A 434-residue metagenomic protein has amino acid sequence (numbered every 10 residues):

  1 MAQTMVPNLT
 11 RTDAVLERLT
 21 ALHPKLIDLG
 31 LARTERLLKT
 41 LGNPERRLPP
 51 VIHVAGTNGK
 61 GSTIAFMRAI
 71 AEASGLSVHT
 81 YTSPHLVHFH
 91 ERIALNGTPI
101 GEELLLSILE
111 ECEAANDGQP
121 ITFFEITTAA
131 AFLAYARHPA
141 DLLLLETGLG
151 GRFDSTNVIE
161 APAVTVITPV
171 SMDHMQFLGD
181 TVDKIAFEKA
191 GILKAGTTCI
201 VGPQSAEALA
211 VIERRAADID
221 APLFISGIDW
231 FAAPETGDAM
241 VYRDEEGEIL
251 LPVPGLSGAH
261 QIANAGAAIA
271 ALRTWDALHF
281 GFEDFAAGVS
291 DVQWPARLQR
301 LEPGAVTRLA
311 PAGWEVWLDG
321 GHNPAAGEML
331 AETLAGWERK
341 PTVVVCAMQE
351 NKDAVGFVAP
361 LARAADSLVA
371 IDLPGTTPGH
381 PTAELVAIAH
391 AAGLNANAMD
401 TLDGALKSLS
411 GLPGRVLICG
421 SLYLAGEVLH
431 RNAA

Functional and structural regions predicted by a protein language model:
M1-N58, S62-S77, L86-V87, E103 (+2 more regions): N-terminal leader/targeting and accessory segments in enzymes
K25-I27, L31, E35-P49, E72-E160 (+2 more regions): ATP-dependent carboxylate-amine ligase catalytic core
L48-P50, L142-L145, F153-V166, V170-D173 (+2 more regions): Nucleotide phosphate-binding/pyrophosphate-handling subdomain across enzymes that bind or process nucleotide phosphates
M67-E72, L361, A389, N432: Hydrophobic alpha-helical packing residues
Y81, T198-P203, V343-C346, D366-P374: Short internal beta-strands
Q119, P139-T147, P162-P252, A265-A287: Acidic, Mg2+-coordinating active-site environments of NTP-dependent enzymes
Q204-F224, E235-A239, R273, A312-L318 (+2 more regions): C-terminal helical cap/extension that packs against the catalytic core of soluble nucleotide-cofactor enzymes
D403-A433: A glycine-rich beta-strand to alpha-helix segment that forms a phosphate/ribose-binding loop at ligand/cofactor sites
